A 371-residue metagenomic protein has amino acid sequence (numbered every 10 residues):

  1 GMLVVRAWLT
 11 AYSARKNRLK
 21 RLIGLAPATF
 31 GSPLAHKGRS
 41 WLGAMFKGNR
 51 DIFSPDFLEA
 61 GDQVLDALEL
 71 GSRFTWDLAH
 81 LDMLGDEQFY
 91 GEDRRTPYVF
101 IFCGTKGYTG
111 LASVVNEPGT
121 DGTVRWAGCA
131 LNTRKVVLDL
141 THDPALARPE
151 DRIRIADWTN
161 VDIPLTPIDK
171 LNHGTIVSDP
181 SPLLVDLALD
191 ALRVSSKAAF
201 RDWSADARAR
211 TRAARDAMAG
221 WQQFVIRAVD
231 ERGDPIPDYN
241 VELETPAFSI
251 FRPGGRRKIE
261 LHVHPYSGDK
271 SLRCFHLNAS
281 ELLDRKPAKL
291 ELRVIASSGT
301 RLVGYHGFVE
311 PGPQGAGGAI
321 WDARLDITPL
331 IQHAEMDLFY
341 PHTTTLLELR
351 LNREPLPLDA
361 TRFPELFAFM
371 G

Functional and structural regions predicted by a protein language model:
G1-D82, P235, V241: Serine-dependent carboxylesterase/thioesterase catalytic core of lipase-like alpha/beta-hydrolase/SGNH enzymes
W8, E87, T211: Sparse, context-dependent recognition of short Cys/His-centered cofactor- or disulfide-binding micro-motifs
R50-V99, T109, A145-A147, E281-P287 (+1 more regions): Extended charged low-complexity segments that act as oligomerization/scaffolding linkers
E92-G371: C-terminal catalytic-base region of ester-bond hydrolases, centering on the histidine of the charge-relay
